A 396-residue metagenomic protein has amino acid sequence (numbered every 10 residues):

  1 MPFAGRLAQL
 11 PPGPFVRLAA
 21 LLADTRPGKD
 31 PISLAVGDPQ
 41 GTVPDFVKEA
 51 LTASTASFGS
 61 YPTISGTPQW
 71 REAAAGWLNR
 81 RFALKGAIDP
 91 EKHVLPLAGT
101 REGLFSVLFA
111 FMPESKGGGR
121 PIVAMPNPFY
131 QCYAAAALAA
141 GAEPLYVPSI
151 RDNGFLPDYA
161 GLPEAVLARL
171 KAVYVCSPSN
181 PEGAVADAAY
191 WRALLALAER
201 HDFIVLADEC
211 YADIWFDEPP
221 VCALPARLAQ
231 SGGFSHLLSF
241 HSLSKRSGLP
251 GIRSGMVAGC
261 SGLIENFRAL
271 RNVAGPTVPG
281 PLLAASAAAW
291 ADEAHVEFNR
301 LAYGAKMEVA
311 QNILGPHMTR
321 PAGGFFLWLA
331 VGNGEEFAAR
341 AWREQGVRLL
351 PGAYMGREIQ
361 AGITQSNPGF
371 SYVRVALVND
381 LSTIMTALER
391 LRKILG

Functional and structural regions predicted by a protein language model:
R6-E102, S106, A289-W290, L395-G396: N-terminal small-domain helix-loop-helix segment of the aminotransferase-like
R17, Q69, A73, L197 (+3 more regions): A non-catalytic, amphipathic alpha-helix used as a structural packing/dimerization or gating element in enzyme scaffolds
L18, L34, L51, A74 (+14 more regions): Generic structural signal for small/hydrophobic residues in well-ordered secondary structure, especially within
T25-G28, A140, R200-H201, Q345: Helix C-cap/helix->beta junction micro-motif
G59-A196, D213-I214, E218-G232: Conserved core of the PLP fold type I
L84-A87, G232, R343-E344, R348 (+1 more regions): PLP-dependent enzyme catalytic core of the Aspartate aminotransferase-like
R227-G304, L395: Conserved core segment of the aminotransferase class I/II
L283, A287, Y303-Q311, H317-V331 (+1 more regions): Conserved glycine-rich beta-strand-loop-beta hairpin in the small C-terminal domain of fold type I
